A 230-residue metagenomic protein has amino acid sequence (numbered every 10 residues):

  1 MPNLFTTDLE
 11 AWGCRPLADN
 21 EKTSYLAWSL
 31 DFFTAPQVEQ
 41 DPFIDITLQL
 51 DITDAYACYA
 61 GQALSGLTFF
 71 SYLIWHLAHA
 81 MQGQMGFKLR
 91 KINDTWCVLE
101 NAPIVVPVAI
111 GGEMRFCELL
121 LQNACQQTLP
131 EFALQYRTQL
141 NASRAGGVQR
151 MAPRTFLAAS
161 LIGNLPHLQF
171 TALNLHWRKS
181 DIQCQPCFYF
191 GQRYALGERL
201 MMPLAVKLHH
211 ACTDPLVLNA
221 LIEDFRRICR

Functional and structural regions predicted by a protein language model:
M1-P36, F43, Y56, A78 (+8 more regions): Domain-scale detector for complete catalytic domains at protein termini or as standalone homologs
P2-N3, K88-E118, P153-R154: Small-residue-rich loop/turn and linker elements
L9-T47, F70, A159-M201: Flexible, Gly/Pro-enriched loop and linker segments at secondary-structure and domain junctions
P36-A60, N101-Q127, M201-K207: Acyl/amide activation-and-transfer machinery of modular secondary-metabolite enzymes
A55-Q84, M202, V206-L221: Acyl activation and transfer enzymes in specialized metabolism, enriched for ANL adenylate-forming modules
Q84-K91, G146: Surface-exposed helix-capping loop/turn segments at secondary-structure junctions
I110-F170: Helical lid/core segments from catalytic subdomains that handle acyl or acyl-like groups
G111-M114, R154-H167, C187-E223: Histidine-centered acyl-transfer/condensation active-site motif and its immediate structural neighborhood
